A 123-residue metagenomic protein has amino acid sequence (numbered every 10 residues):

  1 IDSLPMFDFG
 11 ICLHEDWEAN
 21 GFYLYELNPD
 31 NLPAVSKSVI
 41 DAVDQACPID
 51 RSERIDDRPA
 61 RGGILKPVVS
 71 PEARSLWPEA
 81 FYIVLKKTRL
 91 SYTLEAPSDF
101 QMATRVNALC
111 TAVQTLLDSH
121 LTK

Functional and structural regions predicted by a protein language model:
I1-K123: Structured catalytic-domain cores with a bias toward divalent-metal coordination
